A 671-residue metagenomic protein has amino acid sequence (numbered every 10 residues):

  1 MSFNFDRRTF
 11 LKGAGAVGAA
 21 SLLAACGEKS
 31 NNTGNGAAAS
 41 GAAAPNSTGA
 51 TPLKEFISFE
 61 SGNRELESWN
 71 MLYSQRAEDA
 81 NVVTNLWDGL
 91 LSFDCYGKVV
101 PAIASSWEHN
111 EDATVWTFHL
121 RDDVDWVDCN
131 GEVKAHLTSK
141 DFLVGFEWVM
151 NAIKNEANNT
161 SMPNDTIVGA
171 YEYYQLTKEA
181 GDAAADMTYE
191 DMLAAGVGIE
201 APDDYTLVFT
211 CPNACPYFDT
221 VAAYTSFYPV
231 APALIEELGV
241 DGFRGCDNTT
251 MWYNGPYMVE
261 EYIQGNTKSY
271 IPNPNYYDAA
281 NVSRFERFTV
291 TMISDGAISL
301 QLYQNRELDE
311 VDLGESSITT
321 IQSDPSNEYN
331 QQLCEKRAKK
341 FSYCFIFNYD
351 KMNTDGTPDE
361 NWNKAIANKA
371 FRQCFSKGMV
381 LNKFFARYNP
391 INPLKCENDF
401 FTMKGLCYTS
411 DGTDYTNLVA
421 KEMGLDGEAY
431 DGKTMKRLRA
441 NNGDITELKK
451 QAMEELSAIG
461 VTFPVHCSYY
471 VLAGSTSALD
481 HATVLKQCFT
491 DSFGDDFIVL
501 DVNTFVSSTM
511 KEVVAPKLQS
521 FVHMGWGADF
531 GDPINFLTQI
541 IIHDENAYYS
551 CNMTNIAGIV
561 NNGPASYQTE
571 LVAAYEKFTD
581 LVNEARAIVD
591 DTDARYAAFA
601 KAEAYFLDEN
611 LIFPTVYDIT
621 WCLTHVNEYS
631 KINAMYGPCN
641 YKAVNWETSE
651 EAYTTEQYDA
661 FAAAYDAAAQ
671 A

Functional and structural regions predicted by a protein language model:
S2-G18: N-terminal secretory signal peptides and thylakoid transit peptides that target proteins across membranes
A16, C374-K421, A473, S477-Q487 (+1 more regions): Detector for C-terminal structural segments
I57-E111, W252: N-terminal lobe/hinge region of extracytoplasmic solute-binding protein
G62, E260-P274, T289-G356, N382 (+1 more regions): Extracellular/periplasmic solute-recognition and catalytic clefts
S105-G169, V208, S299-L302, N361-A367 (+2 more regions): Aromatic- and charge-enriched surface segment that lines or borders ligand/interaction sites
S139-V144, D204-T210, P256, F285-R287 (+7 more regions): Alpha-helical secondary-structure segments
D182-G196, P202-T206, T210-T289, A297 (+1 more regions): Gly/Pro-rich hinge or "lid" segments in bacterial periplasmic/extracellular proteins
Q264, L302, N392-P393, A429-A528 (+3 more regions): Ligand/substrate-recognition segments at binding pockets and active sites
